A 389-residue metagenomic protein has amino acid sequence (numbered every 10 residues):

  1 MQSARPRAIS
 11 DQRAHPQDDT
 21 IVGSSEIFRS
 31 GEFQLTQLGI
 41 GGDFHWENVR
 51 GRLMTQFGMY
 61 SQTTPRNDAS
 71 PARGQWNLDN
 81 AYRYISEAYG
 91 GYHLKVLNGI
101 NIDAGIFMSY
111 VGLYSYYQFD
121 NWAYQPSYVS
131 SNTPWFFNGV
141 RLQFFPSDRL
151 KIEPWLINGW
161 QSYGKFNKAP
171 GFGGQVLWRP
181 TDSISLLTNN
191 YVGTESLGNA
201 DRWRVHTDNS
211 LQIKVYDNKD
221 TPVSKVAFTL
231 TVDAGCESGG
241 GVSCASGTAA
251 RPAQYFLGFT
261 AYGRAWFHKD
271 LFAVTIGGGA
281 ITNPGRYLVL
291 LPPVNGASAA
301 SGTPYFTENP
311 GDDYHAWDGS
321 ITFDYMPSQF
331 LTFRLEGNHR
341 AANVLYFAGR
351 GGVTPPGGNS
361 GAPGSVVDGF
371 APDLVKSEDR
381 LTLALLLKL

Functional and structural regions predicted by a protein language model:
M1-Q17, V22, E26-G159, K168-G173 (+3 more regions): Outer membrane beta-barrel
Q17-I21, H45, G105, A123 (+10 more regions): Intrinsic disorder/low-complexity detector
I27, T64, R73-L78, L186-T194 (+1 more regions): Outer-membrane beta-barrel pore domains
I85, K165, R380: Short histidine-centered beta-strand/loop micro-motifs that create catalytic or ligand/metal-coordination sites
Y92, Q161-G164, Q175, E195-N199 (+1 more regions): Short helix-to-loop capping/linker segments positioned immediately adjacent to catalytic or ligand/cofactor-binding
F166-K168, R202: Low-complexity, polar/charged sequence tracts that form flexible coils or short amphipathic helices and often embed
